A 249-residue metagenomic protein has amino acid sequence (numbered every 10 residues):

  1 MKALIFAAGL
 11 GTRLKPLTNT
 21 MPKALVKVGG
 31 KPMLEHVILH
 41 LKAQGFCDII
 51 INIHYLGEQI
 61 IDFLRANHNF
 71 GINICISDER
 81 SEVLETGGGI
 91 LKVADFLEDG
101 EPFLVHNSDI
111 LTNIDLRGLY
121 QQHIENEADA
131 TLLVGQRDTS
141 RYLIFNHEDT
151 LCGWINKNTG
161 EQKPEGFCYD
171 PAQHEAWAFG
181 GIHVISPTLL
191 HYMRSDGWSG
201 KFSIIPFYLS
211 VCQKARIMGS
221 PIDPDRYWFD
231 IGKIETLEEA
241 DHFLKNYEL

Functional and structural regions predicted by a protein language model:
K2-I5, K31-N107, G118, Y192 (+2 more regions): Conserved N-terminal catalytic core of the sugar/cofactor nucleotidyltransferase
K2-V28, K42-Q44, I222: Glycine-rich N-terminal loop/short-helix segment of MobA-like nucleotidyltransferase
L10, M21, L56, R80 (+2 more regions): A generic "binding-loop/recognition-motif" signal
L10, S108-I110: Active-site metal-binding loops of divalent metal-dependent hydrolases
P102-L104, L111, R117-I124, R137-D138 (+1 more regions): Catalytic-core segments of class I nucleotidyltransferases/pyrophosphorylases that form NMP-activated intermediates
N126-Q136, R141: A short, conserved acidic/glycine-rich loop-to-beta-strand motif that forms the donor nucleotide-sugar/metal
